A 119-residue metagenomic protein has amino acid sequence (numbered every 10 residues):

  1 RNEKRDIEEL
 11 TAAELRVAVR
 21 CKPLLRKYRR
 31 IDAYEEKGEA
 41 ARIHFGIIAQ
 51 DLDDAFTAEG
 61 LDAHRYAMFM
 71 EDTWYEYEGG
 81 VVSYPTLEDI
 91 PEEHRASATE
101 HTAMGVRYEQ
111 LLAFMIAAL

Functional and structural regions predicted by a protein language model:
R1-L119: Intramolecular chaperone/auto-protease modules of tailspike-like proteins
